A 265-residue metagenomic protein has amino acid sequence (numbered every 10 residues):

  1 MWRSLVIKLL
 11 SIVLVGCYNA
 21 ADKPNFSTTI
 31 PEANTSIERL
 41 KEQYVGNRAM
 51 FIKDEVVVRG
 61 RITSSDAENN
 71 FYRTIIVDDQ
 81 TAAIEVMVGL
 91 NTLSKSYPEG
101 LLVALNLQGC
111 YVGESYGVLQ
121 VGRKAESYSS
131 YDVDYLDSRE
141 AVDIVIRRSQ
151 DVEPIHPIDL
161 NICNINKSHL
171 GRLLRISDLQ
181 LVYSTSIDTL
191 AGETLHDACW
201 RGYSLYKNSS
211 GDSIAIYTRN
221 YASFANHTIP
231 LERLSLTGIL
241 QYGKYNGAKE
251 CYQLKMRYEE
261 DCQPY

Functional and structural regions predicted by a protein language model:
M1-I7: Bacterial N-terminal signal peptides that target proteins for export
I7-K8, K23: Short helix-onset patch at the extreme N-terminus, typifying the N->h transition of secretory signal peptides
L14-G16: C-terminal motif of bacterial Sec signal peptides marking the signal peptidase cleavage site
Y18-A104, Q108-Y265: OB-fold nucleic-acid-binding modules
